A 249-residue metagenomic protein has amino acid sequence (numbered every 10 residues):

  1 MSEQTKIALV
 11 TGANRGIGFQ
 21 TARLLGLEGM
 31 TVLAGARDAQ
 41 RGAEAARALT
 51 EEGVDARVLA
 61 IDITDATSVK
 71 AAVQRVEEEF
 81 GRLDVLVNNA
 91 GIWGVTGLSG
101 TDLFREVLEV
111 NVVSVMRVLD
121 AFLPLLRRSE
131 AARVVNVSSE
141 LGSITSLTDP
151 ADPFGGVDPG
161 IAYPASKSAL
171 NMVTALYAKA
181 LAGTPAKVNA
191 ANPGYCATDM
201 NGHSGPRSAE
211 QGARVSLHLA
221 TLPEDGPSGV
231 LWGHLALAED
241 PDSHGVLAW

Functional and structural regions predicted by a protein language model:
S2-L33: Canonical Rossmann dinucleotide-binding motif of NAD(H)/NADP(H)-dependent dehydrogenases/reductases, specifically
E28-E44: Conserved glycine-rich Rossmann-like NAD(P)H-binding loop of the short-chain dehydrogenase/reductase
A39-Q40, L59-A71, T101: The beta1-alpha1 cofactor-binding region of Rossmann-like NAD(H)/NADP(H)-dependent oxidoreductases
V54-D55, R75-N88, G94-T96, G100: A glycine-rich helix->loop->beta "capping" turn within Rossmann-like NAD(P)(H)-dependent oxidoreductase domains
A71-Q74, E78, D102-E109: Active-site Tyr-X3-Lys motif and surrounding loop/helix of classical short-chain dehydrogenase/reductase
I92, T96-L108, R127-A182: Catalytic loop of short-chain dehydrogenase/reductase
S168, G183, A190-A191, T198 (+1 more regions): C-terminal helical subdomain
